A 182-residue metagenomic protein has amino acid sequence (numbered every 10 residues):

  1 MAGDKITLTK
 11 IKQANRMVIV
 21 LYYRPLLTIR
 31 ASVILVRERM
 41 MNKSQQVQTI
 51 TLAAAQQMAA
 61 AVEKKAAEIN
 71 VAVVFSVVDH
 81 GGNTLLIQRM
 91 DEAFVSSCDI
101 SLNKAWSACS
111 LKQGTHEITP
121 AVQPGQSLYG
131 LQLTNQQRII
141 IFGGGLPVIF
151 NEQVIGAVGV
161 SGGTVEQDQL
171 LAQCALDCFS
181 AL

Functional and structural regions predicted by a protein language model:
K5, Y22-Y23: Short terminal hydrophobic/aromatic SLiMs and anchors at protein ends
K5-N15: Short alpha-helix boundary/capping segments
L8, A31-I34, G82: Local alpha-helix boundary/kink/capping signal
A14-N15, L27, Q48, M90: Compositionally biased, intrinsically disordered low-complexity segments enriched in polar/proline residues
R16, Y23-M40: Short, Lys/Arg-enriched N-terminal segments with co-localized hydrophobic residues within the first ~10-30 amino acids
V20-L21, S127: Intrinsically disordered, low-complexity segments enriched in small/polar residues
M41-L182: Flexible, solvent-exposed loop/hinge segments and secondary-structure transition points
